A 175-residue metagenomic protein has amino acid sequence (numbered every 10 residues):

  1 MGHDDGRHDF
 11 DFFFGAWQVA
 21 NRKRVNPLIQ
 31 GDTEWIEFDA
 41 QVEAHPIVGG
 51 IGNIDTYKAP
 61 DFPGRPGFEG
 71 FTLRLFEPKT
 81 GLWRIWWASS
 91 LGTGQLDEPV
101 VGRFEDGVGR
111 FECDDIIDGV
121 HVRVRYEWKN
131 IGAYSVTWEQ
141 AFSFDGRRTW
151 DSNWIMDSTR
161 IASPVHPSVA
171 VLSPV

Functional and structural regions predicted by a protein language model:
M1-V175: Hydrophobic small-molecule pocket/channel-lining residues, especially in calycin-type beta-barrels
